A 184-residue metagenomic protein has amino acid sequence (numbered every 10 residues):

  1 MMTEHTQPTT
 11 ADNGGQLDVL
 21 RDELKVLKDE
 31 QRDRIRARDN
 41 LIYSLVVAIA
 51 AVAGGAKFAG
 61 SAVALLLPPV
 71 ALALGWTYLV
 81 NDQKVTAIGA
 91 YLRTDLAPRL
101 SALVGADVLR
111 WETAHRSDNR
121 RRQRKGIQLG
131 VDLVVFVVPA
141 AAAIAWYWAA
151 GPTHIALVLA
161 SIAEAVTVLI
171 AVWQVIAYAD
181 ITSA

Functional and structural regions predicted by a protein language model:
M2-V52, V175-A184: Cytosolic-side membrane-entry/anchor segment at the start of a transmembrane helix
K28-Q31, A59, R120-I127, P152-L159: Membrane-interfacial loop-to-transmembrane-helix junctions in polytopic alpha-helical membrane proteins
V46-A53, P69-A71, V138-I144: Hydrophobic, membrane-inserted alpha-helices
A56-P68, A150-A165: Hydrophobic alpha-helical transmembrane segments
A59, Q83, I144-I155, I176-S183: Transmembrane helix-loop junctions in multipass membrane proteins, especially transporters and channels
A64-A114, R121, V172-A184: Inner-leaflet juxtamembrane helices
R110-A140: Loop-to-transmembrane boundary segments
G130-Y147, V158-I176: Hydrophobic core of alpha-helical transmembrane segments in multi-pass integral membrane proteins
